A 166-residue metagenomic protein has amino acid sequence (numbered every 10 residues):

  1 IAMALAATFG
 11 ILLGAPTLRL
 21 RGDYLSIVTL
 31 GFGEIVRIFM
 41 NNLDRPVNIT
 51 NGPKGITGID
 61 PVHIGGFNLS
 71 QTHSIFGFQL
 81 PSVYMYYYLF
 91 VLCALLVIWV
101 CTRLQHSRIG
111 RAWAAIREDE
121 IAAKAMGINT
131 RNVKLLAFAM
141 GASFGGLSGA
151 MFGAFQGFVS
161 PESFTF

Functional and structural regions predicted by a protein language model:
I1-F166: Transmembrane alpha-helices and adjacent helix-loop boundaries
